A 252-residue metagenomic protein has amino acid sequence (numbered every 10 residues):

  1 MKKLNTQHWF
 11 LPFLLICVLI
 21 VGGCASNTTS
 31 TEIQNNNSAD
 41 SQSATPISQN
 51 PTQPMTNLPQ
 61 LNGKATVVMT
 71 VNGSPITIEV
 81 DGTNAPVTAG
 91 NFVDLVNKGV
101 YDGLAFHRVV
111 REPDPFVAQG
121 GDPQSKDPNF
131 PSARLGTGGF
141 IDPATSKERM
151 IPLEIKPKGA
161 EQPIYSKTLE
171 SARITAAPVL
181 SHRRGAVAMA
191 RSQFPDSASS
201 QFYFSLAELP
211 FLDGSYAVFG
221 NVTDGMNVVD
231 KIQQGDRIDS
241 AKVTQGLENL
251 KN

Functional and structural regions predicted by a protein language model:
K2, W9, C24-N252: Cross-family detector of peptidyl-prolyl cis-trans isomerase
Q7-L14: Sec-dependent signal peptide recognition, specifically the positively charged N-region followed immediately by
L19-G23: C-terminal motif of bacterial Sec signal peptides marking the signal peptidase cleavage site
